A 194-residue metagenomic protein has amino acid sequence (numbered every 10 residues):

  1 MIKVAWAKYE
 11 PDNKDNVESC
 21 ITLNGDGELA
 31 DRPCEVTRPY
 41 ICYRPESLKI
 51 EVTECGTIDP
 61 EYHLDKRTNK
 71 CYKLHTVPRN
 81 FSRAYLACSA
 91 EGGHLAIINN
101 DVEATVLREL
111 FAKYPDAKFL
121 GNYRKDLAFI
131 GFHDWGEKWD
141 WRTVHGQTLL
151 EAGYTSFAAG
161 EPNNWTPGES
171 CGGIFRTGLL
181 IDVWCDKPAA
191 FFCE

Functional and structural regions predicted by a protein language model:
M1-N16, F119-G168: Surface-exposed ligand-recognition segments of extracellular binding domains, strongest in the long/variable loop
W6, I21, C42, C88 (+5 more regions): Terminal peptide-recognition signature
P11, G25-D26, P45-K49, D101-E103 (+3 more regions): Acidic glycine-/aspartate-rich tracts in secreted/extracellular proteins
D15-D26, R38-Y40, N69, K138-D140 (+1 more regions): Disulfide-stabilized extracellular beta-strand modules
P33-I50, V183-E194: Short, structured beta-strand segments at or near domain termini in extracellular proteins/domains
Y43-G93: Extracellular disulfide-stabilized recognition modules
R79-F132: Conserved hydrophobic ligand-interaction patch in extracellular adhesion modules
